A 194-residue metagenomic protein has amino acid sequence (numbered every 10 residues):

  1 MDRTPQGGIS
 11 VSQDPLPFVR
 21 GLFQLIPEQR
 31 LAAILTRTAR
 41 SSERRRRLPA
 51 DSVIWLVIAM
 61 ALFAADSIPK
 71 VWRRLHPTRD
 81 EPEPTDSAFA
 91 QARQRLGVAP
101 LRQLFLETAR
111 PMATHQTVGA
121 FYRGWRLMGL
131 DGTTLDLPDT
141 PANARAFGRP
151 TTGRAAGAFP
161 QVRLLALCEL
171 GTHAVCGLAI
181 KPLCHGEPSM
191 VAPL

Functional and structural regions predicted by a protein language model:
M1-L194: Conserved, well-structured functional cores that handle cations and Mg-NTP chemistry
